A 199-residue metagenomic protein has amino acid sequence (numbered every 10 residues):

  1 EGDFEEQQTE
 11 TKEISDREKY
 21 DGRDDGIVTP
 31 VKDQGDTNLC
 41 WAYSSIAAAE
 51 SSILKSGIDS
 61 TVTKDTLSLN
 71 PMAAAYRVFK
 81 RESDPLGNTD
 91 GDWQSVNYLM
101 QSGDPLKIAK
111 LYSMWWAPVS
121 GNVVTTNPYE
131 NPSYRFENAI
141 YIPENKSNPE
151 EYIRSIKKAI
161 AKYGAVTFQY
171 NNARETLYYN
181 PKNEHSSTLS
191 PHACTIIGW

Functional and structural regions predicted by a protein language model:
E1-W199: Catalytic-core signature of thiol
